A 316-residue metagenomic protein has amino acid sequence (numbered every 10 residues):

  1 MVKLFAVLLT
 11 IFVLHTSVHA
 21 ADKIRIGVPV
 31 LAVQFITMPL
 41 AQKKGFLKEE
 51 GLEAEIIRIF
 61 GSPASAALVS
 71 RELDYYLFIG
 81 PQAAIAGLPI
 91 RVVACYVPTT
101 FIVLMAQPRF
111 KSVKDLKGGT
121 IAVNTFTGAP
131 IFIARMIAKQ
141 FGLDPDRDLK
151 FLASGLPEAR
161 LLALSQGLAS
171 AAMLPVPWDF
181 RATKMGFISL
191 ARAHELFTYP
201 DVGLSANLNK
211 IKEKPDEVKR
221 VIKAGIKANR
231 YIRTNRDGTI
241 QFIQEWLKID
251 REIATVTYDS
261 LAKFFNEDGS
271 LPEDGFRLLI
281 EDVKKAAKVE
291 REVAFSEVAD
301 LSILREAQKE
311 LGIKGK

Functional and structural regions predicted by a protein language model:
F5-H15: Bacterial N-terminal signal peptides
T16-A20: Sec/Tat signal peptide C-region and signal peptidase I cleavage site
A21-L156, R160-Q166, S170-V176, I188-T198: Short, glycine-/small- and polar/acidic-enriched structural segments that line small-molecule recognition paths
L40-A41, I102-K111, D201-D216, F264: A bilobed periplasmic-binding-protein/Venus flytrap-type ligand-binding module shared by bacterial periplasmic
G80-P81, F151, P157-L247: Pocket-lining segment of extracytoplasmic ligand-binding domains
E213-R291: Secondary-structure end/capping motifs
K284-K316: Conserved C-terminal helix/tail region of periplasmic/extracytoplasmic solute-binding proteins
